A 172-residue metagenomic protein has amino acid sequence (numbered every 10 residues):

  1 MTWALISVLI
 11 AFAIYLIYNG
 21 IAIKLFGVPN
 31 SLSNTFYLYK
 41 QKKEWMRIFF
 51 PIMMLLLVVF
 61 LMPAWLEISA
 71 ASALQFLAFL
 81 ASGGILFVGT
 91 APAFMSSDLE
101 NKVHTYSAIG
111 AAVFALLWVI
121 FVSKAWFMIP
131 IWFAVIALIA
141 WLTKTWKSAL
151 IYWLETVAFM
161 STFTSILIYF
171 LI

Functional and structural regions predicted by a protein language model:
M1-I68: N-terminal topogenic module of multi-pass integral membrane proteins
A4-V8, A70-F79, A125-W132, I151-E155: Membrane-interfacial loop-to-transmembrane alpha-helix junctions, especially the N-terminal start
I17, V58, L86, T164-L167: Hydrophobic residues within the alpha-helical transmembrane core of Major Facilitator Superfamily
L38, K42-W45, F49, A91 (+3 more regions): Outer-pore/vestibule module of multi-pass helical membrane proteins
L38-Q41, W65-A73, S96-K102, K144-W153: Membrane-interface helix-boundary motifs at transmembrane edges
L56-V58, G110-W118, V135-W141: Hydrophobic, membrane-inserted alpha-helices
L77-I131: Membrane-proximal helix-loop-helix units in multi-pass membrane proteins
F121-I172: Terminal transmembrane helical module of multi-pass membrane proteins
